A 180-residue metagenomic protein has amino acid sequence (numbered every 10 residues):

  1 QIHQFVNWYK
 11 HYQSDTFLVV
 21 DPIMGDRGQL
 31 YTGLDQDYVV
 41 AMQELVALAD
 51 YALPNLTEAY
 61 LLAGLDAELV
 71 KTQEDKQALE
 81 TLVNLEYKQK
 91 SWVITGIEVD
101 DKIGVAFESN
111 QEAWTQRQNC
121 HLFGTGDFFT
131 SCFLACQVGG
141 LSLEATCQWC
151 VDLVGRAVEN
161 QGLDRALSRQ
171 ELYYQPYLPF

Functional and structural regions predicted by a protein language model:
Q1-E44: Glycine/small-residue-rich loop that forms an oxyanion/phosphate-binding "nest" at active or ligand-binding sites
Q4, L61-L62, C132: Phosphate- and divalent-cation-binding pockets in alpha/beta enzyme and binding domains that engage nucleotide-derived
H11-Y12, L48, A52, A59-D66 (+4 more regions): Change "in soluble alpha/beta enzymes" to "in soluble alpha/beta proteins
M24-D26, E58, E98, F133: Active-site-proximal loop/turn and secondary-structure-junction residues that shape catalytic pockets, frequently
T32-N110, E144: Conserved phosphate/ATP/ADP-binding segment of small-molecule kinases
S109-N119: Glycine/charged-rich beta-loop-alpha catalytic/anionic-binding loops adjacent to active sites
C120-L143, C147-W149: Short, small-residue alpha-helix embedded
E144-F180: Charged C-terminal helix
